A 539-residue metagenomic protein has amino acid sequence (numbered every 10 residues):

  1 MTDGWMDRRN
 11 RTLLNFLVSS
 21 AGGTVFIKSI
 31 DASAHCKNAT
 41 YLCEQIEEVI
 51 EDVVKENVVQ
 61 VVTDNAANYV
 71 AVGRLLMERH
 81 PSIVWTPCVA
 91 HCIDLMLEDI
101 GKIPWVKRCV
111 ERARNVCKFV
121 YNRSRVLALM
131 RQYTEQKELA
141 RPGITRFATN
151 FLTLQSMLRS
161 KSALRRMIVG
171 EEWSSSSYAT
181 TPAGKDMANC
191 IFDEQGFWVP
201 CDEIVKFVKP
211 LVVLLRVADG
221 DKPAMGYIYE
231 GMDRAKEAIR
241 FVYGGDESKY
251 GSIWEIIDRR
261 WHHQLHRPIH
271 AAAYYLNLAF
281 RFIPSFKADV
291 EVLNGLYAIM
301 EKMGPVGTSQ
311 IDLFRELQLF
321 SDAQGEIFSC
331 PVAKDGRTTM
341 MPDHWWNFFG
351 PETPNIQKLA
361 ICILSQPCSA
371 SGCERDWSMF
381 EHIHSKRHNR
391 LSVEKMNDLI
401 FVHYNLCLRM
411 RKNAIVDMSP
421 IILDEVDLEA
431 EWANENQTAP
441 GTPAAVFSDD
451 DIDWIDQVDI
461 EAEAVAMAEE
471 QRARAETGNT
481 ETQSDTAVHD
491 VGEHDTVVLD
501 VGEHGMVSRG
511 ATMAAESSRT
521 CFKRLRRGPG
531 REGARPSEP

Functional and structural regions predicted by a protein language model:
M1-L139, G143-A148, L152-Q155, K161-S177 (+10 more regions): Active-site neighborhood segments
S33-H35, V59, K102, V126 (+3 more regions): C-terminal regulatory segments
